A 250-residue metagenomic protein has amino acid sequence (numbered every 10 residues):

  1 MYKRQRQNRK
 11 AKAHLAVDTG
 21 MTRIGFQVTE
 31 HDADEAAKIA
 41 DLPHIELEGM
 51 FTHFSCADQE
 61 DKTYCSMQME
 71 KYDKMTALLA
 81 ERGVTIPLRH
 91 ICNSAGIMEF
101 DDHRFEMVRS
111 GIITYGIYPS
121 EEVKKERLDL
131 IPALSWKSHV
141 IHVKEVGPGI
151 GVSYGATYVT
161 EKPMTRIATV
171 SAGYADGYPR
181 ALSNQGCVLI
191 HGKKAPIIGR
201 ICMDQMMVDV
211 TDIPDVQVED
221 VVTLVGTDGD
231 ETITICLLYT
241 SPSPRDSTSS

Functional and structural regions predicted by a protein language model:
M1-Q5, Y239-P244: Conserved small/polar residues in nucleotide/adenosyl-binding loops
R6-K12, D18-H139, V143-G147: Active-site loop/helix belt of alpha/beta enzymes
A133-N184: Functionally critical, mid-to-C-terminal surface segments that flank or help form catalytic/ligand
G173-A175, K193, R200, L224-D228: Short, surface-exposed secondary-structure boundary micro-motifs
A181-L182, L189, V216: Short, well-ordered loop/turn sites that connect or cap secondary structure elements
G229-L238: Short, Lys/Arg- and Gly-enriched loop/turn segments at beta-strand edges
